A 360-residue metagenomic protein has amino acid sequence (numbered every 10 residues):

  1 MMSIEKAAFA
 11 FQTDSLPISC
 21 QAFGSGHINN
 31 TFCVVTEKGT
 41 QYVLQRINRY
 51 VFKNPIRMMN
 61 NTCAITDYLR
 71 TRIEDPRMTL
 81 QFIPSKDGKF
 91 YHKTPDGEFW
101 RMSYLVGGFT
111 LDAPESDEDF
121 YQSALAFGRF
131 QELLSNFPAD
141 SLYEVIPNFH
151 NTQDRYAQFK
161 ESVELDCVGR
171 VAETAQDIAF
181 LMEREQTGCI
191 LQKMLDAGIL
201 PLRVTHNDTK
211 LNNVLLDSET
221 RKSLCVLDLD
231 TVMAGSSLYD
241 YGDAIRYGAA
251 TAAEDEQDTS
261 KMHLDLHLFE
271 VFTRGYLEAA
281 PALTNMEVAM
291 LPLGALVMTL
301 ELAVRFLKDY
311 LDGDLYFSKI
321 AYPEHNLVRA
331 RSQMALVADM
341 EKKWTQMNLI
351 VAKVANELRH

Functional and structural regions predicted by a protein language model:
M1-Q21: Juxta-kinase regulatory segment immediately upstream of eukaryotic protein kinase catalytic domains
S19-Y42, I47-A157, E161, S237 (+5 more regions): Conserved ATP-binding subdomain of kinase catalytic cores across diverse folds
Q21-S25, Q45-R46, F52-I56, F109-Y121 (+5 more regions): ATP-dependent phospho-/nucleotidyl transfer catalytic cores
P95, D119, P201-H206, M233 (+1 more regions): Secondary-structure capping and boundary motifs in well-ordered enzyme cores
G198, N212-A253: Catalytic activation segment of kinase domains across protein kinase-like and atypical kinase folds
L238-P281, V297-Y316: Active-site activation/catalytic loop segments of kinase-like enzymes and analogous catalytic loops in related
T284-A295: All-alpha amphipathic helical-bundle segments outside canonical DNA-binding/catalytic cores that form hydrophobic
M340-W344: Long, compositionally biased intrinsically disordered regions
